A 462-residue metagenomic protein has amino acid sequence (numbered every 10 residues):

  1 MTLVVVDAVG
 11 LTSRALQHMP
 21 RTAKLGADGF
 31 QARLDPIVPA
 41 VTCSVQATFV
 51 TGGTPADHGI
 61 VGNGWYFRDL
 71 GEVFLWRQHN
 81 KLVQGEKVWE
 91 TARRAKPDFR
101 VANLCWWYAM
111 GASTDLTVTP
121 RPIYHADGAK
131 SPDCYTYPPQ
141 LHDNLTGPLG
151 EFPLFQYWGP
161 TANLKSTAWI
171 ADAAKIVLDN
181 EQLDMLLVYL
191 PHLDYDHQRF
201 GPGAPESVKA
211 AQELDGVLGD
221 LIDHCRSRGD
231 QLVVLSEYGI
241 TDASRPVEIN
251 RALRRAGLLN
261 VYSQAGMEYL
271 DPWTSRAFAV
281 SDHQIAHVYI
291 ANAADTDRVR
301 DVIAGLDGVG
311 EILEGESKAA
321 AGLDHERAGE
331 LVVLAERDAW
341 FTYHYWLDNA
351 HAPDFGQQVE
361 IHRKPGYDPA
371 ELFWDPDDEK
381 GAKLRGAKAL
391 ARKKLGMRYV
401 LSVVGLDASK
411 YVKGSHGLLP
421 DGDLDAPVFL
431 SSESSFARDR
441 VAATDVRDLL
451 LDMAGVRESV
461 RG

Functional and structural regions predicted by a protein language model:
M1-R14, L25, F49, A92 (+9 more regions): Beta-strand elements within well-structured catalytic alpha/beta cores of enzymes that handle phosphate/sulfate esters
A8, D35, A40-V41, W65-E86 (+2 more regions): Secreted, luminal/periplasmic, and some membrane-associated catalytic domains that remodel anionic oxygen-ester
R14-D57, A102: Short, structured active-site-proximal loop/turn typified by the sulfatase FGly-forming signature C/S-X-P-X-R
G53-G201, S275-V280, Q284-A291, D295-R298 (+6 more regions): His/Asp/Glu-rich, glycine-adjacent segments that coordinate divalent cations and/or stabilize oxyanion chemistry on
T119-G147, V208-G216, R251-L270: Acidic, His- and aromatic-enriched active-site or binding-groove loops in soluble protein domains that engage sugars
G150-L258: Internal metal/ion-chelating core segments
Y411-L430: Short glycine/proline-rich, acidic loop/turn segments that cap or connect secondary-structure elements
D423-D425, S435-R447: C-terminal helical/tail subdomains of lipid-metabolizing enzymes
